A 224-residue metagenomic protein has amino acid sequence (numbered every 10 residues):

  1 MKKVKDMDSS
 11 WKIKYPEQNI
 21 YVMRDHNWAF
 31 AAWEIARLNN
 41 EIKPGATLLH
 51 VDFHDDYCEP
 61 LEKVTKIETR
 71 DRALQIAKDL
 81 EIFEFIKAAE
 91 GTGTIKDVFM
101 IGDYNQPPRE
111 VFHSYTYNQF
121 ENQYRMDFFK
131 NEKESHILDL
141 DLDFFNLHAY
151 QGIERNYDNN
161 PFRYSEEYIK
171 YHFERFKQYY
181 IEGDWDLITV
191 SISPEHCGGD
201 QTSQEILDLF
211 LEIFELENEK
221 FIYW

Functional and structural regions predicted by a protein language model:
M1-L48, L61, I67-W224: Catalytic cores of soluble, metal-dependent hydrolases
L48-C58: Long, hydrophobic, well-ordered secondary-structure blocks that form the structural core and pocket-lining surfaces
